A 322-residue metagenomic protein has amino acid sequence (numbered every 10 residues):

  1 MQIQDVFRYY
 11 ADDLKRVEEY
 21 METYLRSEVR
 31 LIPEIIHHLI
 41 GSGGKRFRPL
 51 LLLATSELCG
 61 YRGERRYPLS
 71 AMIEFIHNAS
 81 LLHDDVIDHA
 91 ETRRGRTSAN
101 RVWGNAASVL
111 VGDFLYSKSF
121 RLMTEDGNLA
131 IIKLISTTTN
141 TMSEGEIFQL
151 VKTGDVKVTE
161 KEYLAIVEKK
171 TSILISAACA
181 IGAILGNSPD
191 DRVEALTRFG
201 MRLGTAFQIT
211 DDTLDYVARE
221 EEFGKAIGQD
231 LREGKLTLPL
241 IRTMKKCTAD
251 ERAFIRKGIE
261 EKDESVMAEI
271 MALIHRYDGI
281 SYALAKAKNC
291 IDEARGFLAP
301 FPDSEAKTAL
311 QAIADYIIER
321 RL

Functional and structural regions predicted by a protein language model:
M1-L322: All-alpha prenyltransferase/terpene-synthase fold signal
